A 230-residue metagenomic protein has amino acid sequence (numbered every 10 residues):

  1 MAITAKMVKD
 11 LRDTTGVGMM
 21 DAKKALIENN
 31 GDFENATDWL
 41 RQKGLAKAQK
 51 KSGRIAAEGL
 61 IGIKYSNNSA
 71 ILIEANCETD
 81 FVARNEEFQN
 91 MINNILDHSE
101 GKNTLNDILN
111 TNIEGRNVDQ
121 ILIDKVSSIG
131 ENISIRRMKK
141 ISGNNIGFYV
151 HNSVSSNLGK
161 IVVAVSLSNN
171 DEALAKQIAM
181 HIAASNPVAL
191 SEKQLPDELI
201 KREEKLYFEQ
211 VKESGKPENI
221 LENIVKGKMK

Functional and structural regions predicted by a protein language model:
A2-K230: N-terminal assembly/interaction segments in proteins that build large macromolecular machines
